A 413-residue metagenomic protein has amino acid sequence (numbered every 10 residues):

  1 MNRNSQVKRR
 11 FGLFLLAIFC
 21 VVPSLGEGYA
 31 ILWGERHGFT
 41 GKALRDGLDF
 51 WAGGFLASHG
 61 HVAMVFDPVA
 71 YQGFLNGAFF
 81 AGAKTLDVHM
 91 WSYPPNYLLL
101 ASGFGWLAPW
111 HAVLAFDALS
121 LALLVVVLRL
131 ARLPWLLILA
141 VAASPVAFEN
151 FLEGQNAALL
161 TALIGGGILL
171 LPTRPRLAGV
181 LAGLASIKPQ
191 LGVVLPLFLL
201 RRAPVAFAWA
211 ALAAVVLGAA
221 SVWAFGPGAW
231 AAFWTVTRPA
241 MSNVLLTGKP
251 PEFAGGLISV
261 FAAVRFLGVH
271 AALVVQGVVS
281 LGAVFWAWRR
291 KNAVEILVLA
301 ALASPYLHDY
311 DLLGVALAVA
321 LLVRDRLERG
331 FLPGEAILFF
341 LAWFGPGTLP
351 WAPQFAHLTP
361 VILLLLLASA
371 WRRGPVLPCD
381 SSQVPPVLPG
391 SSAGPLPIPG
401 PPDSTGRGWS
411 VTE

Functional and structural regions predicted by a protein language model:
M1-A178, R201-R324, E413: Primarily membrane-embedded glycan-assembly and transfer machineries that use lipid-linked glycans
C20, W91, V141-A142, A185 (+3 more regions): Hydrophobic alpha-helical transmembrane segments of integral membrane proteins, especially lipid-exposed positions
R174-P175, V323-G390, W409, E413: Aromatic-enriched
L181-L199, P305-D311: Transmembrane helices and adjacent periplasmic/lumenal helix-loop junctions of polyprenol-phosphate-dependent
I187-Q190, V216-S221, G330, G334-I337: Membrane-embedded alpha-helical segments of transport systems, primarily multispan ion/solute transporters
V384, L388, G394-D403: Ser/Thr/Pro/Gly-rich low-complexity, intrinsically disordered segments
